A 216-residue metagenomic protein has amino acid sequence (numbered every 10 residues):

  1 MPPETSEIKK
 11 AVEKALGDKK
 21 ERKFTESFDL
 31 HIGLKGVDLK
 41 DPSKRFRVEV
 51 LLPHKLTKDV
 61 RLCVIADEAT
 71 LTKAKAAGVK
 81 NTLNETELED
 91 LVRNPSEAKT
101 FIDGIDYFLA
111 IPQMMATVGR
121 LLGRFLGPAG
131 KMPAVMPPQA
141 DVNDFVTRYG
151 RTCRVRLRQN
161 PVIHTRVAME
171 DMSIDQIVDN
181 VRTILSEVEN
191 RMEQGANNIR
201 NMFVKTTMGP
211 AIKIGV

Functional and structural regions predicted by a protein language model:
M1: OB-fold/S1-family RNA-binding modules
K10-D18: Interdomain regulatory linker/hinge segments that flank or connect interaction modules in polarity/junction/synaptic
D18-T72, V92-E97: Translation machinery proteins
K23-F28, R191-M202: Flexible, glycine/charged-enriched surface loops at secondary-structure junctions
P53-T57, K99-D103, V155-Q159, Q194-N197 (+1 more regions): Solvent-exposed alpha-helices and their adjacent loops that cap or buttress functional pockets in soluble metabolic
A66, P112, V167-M169, T206-M208 (+1 more regions): Flexible glycine-/small-residue-rich
A74, G127, V204: Residue-level signature of catalytic and energy-coupling elements of molecular machines, predominantly ATP/GTP-dependent
L83-E187: Long, charge-patterned amphipathic alpha-helical coiled-coil/hairpin "stalk" segments used as oligomerization
